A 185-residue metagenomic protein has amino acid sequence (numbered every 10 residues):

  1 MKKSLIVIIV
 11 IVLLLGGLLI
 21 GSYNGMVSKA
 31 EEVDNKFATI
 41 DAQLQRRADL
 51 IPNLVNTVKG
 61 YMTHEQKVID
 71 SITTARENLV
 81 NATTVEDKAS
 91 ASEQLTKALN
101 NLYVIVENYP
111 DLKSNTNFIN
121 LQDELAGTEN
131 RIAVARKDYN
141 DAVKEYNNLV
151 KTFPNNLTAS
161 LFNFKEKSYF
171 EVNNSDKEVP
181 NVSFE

Functional and structural regions predicted by a protein language model:
M1-E185: A helix-centric hydrophobic-segment signal that preferentially recognizes long, alpha-helical stretches used
